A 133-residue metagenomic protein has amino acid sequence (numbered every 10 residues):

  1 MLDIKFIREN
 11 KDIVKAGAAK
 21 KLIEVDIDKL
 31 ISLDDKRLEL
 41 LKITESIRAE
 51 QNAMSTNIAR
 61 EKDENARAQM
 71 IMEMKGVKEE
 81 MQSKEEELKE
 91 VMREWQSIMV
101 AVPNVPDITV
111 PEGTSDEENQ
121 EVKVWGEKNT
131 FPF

Functional and structural regions predicted by a protein language model:
M1-K128: N-terminal alpha-helical targeting/anchoring segments
N129-F133: Short, intrinsically disordered, charge-balanced linker/junction segments flanking boundaries in proteins
